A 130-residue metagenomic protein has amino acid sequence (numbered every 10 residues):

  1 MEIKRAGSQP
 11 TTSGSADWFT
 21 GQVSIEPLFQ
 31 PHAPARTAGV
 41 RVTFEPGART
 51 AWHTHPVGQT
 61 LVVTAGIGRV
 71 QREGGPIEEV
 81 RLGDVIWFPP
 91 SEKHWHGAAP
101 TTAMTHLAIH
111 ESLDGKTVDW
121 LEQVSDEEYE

Functional and structural regions predicted by a protein language model:
M1-R36, T117-E130: A short, N-terminal "cap"/entry segment at the start of jelly-roll beta-barrel domains of the cupin/DSBH fold
S24-P27, A38-H55, P90: Conserved short histidine dyad/triad with adjacent acidic residue
Q30, T54, V62, V80-L82 (+1 more regions): Conserved strand-loop elements at the edges of beta-sheets that form or border functional pockets
R41-E45, T54-V70, I109-S112: Short, conserved beta-strand element in jelly-roll/cupin
T50-W52, V70-Q71, F88, K93-P100: Short beta-strand His + acidic residue motifs that chelate non-heme Fe in jelly-roll/DSBH and cupin folds
T60, W87, T101-L121: A short hydrophobic beta-strand segment most commonly corresponding to one strand of the jelly-roll/cupin
G74-S91: Short acidic-glycine-tyrosine-enriched beta hairpin
